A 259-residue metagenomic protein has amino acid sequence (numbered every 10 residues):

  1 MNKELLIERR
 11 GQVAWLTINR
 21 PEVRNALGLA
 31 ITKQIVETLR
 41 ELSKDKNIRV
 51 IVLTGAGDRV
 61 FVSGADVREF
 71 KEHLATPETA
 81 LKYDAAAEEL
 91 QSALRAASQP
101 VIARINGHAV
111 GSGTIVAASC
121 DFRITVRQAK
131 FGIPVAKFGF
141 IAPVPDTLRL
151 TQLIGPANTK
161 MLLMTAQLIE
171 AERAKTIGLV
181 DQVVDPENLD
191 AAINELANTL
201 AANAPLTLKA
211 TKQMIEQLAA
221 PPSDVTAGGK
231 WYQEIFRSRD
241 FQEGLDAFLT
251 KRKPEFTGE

Functional and structural regions predicted by a protein language model:
M1-G11, D45-K46, D58, A166-E172 (+4 more regions): C-terminal alpha-helix plus adjacent terminal tail
M1-T54, S92: Conserved CoA-thioester-binding segment of acyl-CoA-metabolizing enzymes
L16, R20, Q34-I35, L53 (+6 more regions): Terminal peptide-recognition signature
T32, V67, A87, T147 (+5 more regions): A general structural signal for well-ordered alpha-helical segments in protein cores
G55-A93, A109: Glycine- (often His-adjacent) and acidic-residue-rich active-site loop that binds/positions the CoA thioester
S92-P205, S238, E243-D246, R252 (+1 more regions): Crotonase-fold acyl-CoA enzyme core
